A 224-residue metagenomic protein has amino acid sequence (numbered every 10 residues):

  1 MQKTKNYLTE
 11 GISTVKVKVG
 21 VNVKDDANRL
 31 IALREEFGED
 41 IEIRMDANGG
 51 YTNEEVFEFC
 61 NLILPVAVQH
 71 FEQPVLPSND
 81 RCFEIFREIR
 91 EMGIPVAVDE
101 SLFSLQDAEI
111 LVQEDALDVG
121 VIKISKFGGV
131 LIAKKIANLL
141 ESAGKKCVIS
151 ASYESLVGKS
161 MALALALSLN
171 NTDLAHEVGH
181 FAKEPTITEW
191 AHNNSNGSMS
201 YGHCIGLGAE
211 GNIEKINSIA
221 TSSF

Functional and structural regions predicted by a protein language model:
M1-N6, V23, A27: Active-site beta->alpha loop and helix N-cap motifs at the rims of alpha/beta catalytic domains
T4, F86, A137, L163 (+1 more regions): Short glycine-/small-residue-rich flexible loop motifs, especially phosphate/cofactor-binding loops
N6, A32, L62, L139 (+2 more regions): Alpha-helical scaffold segments in soluble metabolic enzymes
N6-K18: Catalytic domains of carbohydrate-active enzymes, especially glycoside hydrolases
V17-G158, K183-T188, N193: Catalytic core of soluble alpha/beta enzymes
Y153-F224: Flexible C-terminal active-site loop/helix
